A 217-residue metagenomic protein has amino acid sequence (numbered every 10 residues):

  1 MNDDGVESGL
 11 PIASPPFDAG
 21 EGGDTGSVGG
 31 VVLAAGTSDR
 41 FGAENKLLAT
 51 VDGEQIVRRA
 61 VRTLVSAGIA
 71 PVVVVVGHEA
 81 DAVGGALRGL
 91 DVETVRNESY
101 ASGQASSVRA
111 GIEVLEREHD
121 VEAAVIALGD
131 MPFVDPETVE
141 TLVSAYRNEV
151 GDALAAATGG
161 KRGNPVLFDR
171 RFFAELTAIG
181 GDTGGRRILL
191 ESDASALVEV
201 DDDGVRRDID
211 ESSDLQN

Functional and structural regions predicted by a protein language model:
N2-A43: N-terminal nucleotide-binding beta1-loop-alpha1 segment
N2-G5, P11-A13, D18, R59-A123: Conserved N-terminal catalytic core of the sugar/cofactor nucleotidyltransferase
S8, G22, T177-N217: A charged, well-structured terminal subsegment
S27, A70-V72, A194: Residues at the starts of beta-strands that form the adenosine-phosphate
G30-V32, V73-V74, V125-I126, A155: Structural beta-sheet core signal
L47-V61: Short catalytic helix/loop segments, enriched in acidic residues and glycine and frequently bearing histidine
V51, V95-N97, A156, V198-V200 (+1 more regions): Hydrophobic residues at beta-strand termini and immediately following loops that shape nucleotide-binding pockets
V83, N97, A101-R170, A174-A178: Conserved beta-loop-beta/alpha segment of the NTase-like Rossmann-fold superfamily that binds/positions NTPs
